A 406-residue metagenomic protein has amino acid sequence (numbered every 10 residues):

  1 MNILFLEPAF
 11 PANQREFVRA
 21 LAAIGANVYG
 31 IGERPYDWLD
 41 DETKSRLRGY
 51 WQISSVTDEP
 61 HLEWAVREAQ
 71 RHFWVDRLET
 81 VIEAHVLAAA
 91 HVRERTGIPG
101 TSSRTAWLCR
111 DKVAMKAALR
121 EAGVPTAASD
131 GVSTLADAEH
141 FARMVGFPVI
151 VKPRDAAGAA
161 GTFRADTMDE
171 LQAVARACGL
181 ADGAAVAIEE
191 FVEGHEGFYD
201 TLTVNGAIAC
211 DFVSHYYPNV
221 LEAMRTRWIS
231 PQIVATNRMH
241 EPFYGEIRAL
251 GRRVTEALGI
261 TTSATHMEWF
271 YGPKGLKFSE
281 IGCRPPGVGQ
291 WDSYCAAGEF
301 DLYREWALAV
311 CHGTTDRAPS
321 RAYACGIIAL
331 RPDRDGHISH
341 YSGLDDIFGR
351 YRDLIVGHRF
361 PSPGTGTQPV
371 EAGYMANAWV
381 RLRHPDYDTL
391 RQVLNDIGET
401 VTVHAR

Functional and structural regions predicted by a protein language model:
M1-T105, A136, P332, P361-G366 (+2 more regions): ATP-binding N-terminal substructure of ATP-dependent carboxylate-amine bond-forming enzymes
E94-G161: A conserved helix-loop-beta module that forms one wall/lid of the active-site cleft in ATP-utilizing catalytic domains
P125-S129, M144, P148-V151, F163-F198 (+2 more regions): Conserved ATP-binding module of the ATP-grasp superfamily
V132, T162-T167, L202-V204, G272: Short beta-strand-to-turn element immediately C-terminal to the catalytic PLP-Schiff-base lysine in fold type I
E190-I260, A264, Y271, F278 (+2 more regions): ATP-dependent carboxylate/phosphate-activation module, predominantly the ATP-grasp catalytic core and closely related
T261-M267, D316-R321, H404-R406: Flexible, glycine/charged-enriched surface loops at secondary-structure junctions
T265, I347-T365: A structural supersecondary motif
L308-R352: A glycine-rich beta-turn/hairpin centered on an aromatic-Pro dipeptide
